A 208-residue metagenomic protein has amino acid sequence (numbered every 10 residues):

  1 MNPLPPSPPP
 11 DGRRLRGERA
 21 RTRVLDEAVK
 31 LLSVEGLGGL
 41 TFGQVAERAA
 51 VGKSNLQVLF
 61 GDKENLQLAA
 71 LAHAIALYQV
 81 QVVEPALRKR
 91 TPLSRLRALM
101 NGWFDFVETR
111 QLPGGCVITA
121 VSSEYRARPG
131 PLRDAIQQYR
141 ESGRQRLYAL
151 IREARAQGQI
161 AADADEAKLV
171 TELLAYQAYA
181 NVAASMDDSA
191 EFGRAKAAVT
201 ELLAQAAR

Functional and structural regions predicted by a protein language model:
M1-R19: N-terminal intrinsically disordered/low-complexity leader segments
A20-R23, E27-N65, A69: Helix-turn-helix
A69, V83-G114, E166-L173: Hydrophobic alpha-helical connector segments
S94-R97, G130-A156: Amphipathic alpha-helical packing segments from all-alpha helical-bundle domains
R95, T109-P131: Amphipathic alpha-helical segments used for helix-helix packing
F106-T109, E153, L173-A190, A204-R208: Amphipathic C-terminal alpha-helical segment
G114, T119, A162-V182, A198-L202: Hydrophobic alpha-helical segments that form the core of small-molecule binding pockets and/or dimer interfaces
D134-Y139, A156-E172: All-alpha amphipathic helical-bundle segments outside canonical DNA-binding/catalytic cores that form hydrophobic
